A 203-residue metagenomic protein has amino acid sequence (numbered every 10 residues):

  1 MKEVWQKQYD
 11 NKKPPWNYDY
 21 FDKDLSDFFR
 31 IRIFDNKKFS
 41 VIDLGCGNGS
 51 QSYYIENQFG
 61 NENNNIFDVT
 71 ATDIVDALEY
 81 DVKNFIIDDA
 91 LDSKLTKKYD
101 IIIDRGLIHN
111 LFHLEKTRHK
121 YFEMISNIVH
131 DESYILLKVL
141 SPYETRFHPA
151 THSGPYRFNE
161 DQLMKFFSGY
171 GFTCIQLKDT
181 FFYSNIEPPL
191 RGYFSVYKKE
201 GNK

Functional and structural regions predicted by a protein language model:
M1-K94, L114-Y121, Y134-K203: Class I (Rossmann-like) S-adenosyl-L-methionine-dependent methyltransferase catalytic domain, capturing the SAM-binding
I103: A conserved beta-strand element that flanks and buttresses the S-adenosyl-L-methionine
G106-N110: Short catalytic micro-motifs in class I SAM-dependent methyltransferases
M124-I128: Conserved helix-to-beta-strand junction in the class I
